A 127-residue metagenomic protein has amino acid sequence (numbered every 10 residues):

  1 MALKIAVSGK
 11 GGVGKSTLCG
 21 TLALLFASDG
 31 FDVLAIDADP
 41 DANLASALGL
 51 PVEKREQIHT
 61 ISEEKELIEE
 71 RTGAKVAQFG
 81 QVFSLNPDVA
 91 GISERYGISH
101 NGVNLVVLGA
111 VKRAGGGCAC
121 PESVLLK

Functional and structural regions predicted by a protein language model:
L3-P40: Walker A/P-loop phosphate-binding motif and the immediately C-terminal alpha-helix
K10-V13, L50, C118: Gly/Ser/Thr-rich helix-start
V13-K15, E53, R113: Short, electropositive, low-hydrophobicity segments enriched in small/polar residues
T21-L22, L48-P51, C120-E122: Short, glycine/charged-enriched secondary-structure capping and boundary segments
L25-N101: N-terminal phosphate/diphosphate-binding loop that engages ATP/GTP or pyrophosphate donors across diverse enzyme folds
Q81-Y96, V107-K127: Cytosolic-facing regulatory segments adjacent to core modules
V103-L105: Conserved beta-strand scaffold positions in the cores of enzyme catalytic domains, especially in NTP/NDP-utilizing
